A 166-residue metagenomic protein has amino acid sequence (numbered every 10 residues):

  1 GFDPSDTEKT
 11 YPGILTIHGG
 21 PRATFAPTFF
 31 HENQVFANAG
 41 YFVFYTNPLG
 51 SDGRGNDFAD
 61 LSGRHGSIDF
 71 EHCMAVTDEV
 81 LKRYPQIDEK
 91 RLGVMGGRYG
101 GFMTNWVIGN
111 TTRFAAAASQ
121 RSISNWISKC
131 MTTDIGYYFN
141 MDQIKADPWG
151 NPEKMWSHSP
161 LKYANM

Functional and structural regions predicted by a protein language model:
G1-K9, S159-A164: Short beta-strand-to-loop junctions in surface cap/lid or active-site-entrance loops
E8-G20: Short beta-strand element of the alpha/beta-hydrolase
P12-G13, F42, A116: Short, Asp-centered acidic motifs that coordinate Mg2+ and/or phosphate in catalytic or ligand-binding sites
A23-T24, W126: Short glycine-rich, flexible loops that bind phosphorylated cofactors or substrates
T24-P27, G53: Short N-terminal helix/helix-N-cap motif within the alpha/beta-hydrolase-1
P27-T46: Short amphipathic alpha-helix adjacent to the substrate-entry channel of hydrolases
Y45-M166: Active-site-proximal cap/loop segments of hydrolase catalytic domains
